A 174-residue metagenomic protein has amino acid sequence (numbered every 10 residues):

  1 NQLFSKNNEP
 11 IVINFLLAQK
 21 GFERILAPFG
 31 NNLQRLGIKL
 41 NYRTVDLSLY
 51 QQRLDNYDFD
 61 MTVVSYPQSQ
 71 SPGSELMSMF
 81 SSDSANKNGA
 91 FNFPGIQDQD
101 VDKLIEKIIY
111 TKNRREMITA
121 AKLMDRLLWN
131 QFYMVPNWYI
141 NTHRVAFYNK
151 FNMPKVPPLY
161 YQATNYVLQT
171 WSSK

Functional and structural regions predicted by a protein language model:
N1-E9: Short helix/loop segment immediately N-terminal to the Walker
L3, Y42-T44, E116, A120: Surface-exposed patches in mature extracellular/periplasmic domains of secreted proteins
E9-A18, L40-R43, D60: Short, well-ordered beta-strand elements
Q19-N31, Q52-K174: Detector for C-terminal structural segments
F29-Y42: Short alpha-helix C-terminal cap/hinge motif
Y42-Q52: Short helix-initiation/N-cap motifs at beta->coil->alpha
